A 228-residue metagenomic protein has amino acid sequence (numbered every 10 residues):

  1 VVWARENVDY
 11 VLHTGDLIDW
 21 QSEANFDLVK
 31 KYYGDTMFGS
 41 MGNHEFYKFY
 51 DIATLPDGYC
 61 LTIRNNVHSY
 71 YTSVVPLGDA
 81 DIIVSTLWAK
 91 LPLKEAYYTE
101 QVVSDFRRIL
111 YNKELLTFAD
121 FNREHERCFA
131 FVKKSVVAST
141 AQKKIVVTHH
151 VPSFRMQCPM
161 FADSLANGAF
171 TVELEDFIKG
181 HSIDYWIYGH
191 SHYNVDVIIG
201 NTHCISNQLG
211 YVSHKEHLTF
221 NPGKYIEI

Functional and structural regions predicted by a protein language model:
V1-G78, M160-G180: Core catalytic region of metal-dependent phosphoesterases/phosphodiesterases, especially metallo-beta-lactamase-like
D9-H13, A80-D81, K143-I145, Y185: Structural motif
D16, M37, G42, I82 (+3 more regions): Divalent metal-coordination and catalytic microenvironments
I18-A24, H44-D51, V74, A89-L93 (+3 more regions): Active-site environment of divalent metal-dependent phosphoester hydrolases
Y33-M37, A141-Q142, I183-D184, N201-T202: A short helix->loop->beta-strand "cap" motif at the edges of active sites that frequently abuts
V74-V84, Q142-K143, I198-H203: Beta-strand-turn-beta hairpins that frame and shape the catalytic cleft of phosphate-ester-processing enzymes
P76, C158, L165-D184, H192-I228: Binuclear metal-dependent phosphoesterase catalytic core
I83-I145, H150-F161: Active-site-proximal loop/helix segment associated with metal-binding centers of metalloenzymes
